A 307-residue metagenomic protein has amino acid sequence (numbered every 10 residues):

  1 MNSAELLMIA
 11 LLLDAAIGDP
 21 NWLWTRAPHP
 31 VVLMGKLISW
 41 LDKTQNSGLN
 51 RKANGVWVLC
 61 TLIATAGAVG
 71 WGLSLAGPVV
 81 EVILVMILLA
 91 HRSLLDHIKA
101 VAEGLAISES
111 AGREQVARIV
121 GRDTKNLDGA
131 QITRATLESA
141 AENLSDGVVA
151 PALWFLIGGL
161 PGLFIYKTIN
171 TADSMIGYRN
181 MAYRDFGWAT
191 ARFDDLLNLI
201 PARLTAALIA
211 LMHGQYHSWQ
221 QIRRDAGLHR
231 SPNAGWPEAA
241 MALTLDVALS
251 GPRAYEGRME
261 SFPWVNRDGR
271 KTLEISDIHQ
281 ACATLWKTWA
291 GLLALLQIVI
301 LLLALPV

Functional and structural regions predicted by a protein language model:
M1-I165, G177-V307: Hydrophobic alpha-helical transmembrane segments
N170: Substrate/ligand-engaging "lid" and interaction regions
D173-S174: Glycine-rich phosphate/dinucleotide-binding loop and adjoining beta-alpha-beta core of small-molecule
